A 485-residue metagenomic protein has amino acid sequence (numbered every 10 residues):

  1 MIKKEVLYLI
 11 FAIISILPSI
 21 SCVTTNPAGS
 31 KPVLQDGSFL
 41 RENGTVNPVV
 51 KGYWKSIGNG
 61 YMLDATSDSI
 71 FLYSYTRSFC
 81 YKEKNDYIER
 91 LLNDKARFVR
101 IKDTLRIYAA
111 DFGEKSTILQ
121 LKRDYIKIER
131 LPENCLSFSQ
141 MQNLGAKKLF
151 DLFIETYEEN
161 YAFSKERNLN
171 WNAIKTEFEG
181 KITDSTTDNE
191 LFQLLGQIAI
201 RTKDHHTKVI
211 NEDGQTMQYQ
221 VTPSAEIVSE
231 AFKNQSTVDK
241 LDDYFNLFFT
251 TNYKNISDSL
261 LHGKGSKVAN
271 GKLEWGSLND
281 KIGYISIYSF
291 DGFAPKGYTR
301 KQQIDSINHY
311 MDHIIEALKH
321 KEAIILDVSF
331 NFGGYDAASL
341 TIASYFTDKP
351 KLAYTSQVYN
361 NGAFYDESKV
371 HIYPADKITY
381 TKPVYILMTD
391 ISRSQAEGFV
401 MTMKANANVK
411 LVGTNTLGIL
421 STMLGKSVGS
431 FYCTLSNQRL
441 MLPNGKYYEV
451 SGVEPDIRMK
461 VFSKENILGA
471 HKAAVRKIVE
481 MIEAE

Functional and structural regions predicted by a protein language model:
M1-L9: Bacterial N-terminal signal peptides that target proteins for export
I10-S19: Bacterial N-terminal signal peptides
N26-G334, T341-Y354, K410, L424-Y432 (+1 more regions): Flexible, low-complexity junctional segments that flank or bridge functional domains
N43, G333-P383, L387, I391 (+4 more regions): Gly/Ser/Thr-rich loop/hinge elements
H313, K369-D376, V400-K404, S427: Mature extracellular/periplasmic domains of secretome proteins
I386, S394, G398, K404-A407 (+4 more regions): C-terminal soluble interaction/assembly domains
E449-E485: Low-complexity, Gly/Ser/Thr/Pro-rich intrinsically disordered linker/tail segments
